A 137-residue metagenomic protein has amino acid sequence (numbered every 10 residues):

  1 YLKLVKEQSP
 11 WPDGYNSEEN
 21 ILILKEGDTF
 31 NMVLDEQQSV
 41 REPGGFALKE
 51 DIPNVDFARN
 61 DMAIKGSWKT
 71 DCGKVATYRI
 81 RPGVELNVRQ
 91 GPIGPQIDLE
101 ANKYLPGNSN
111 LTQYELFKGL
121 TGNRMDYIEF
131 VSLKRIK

Functional and structural regions predicted by a protein language model:
Y1-K137: Catalytic toxin/effector domains delivered as secreted proteins or via bacterial secretion systems
